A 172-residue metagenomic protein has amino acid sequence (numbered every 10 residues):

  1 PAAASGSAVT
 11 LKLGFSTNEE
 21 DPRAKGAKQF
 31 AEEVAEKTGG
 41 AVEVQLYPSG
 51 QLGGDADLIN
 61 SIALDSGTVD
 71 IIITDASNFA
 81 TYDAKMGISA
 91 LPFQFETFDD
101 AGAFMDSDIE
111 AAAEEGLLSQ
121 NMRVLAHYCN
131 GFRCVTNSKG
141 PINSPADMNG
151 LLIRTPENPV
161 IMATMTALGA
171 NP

Functional and structural regions predicted by a protein language model:
P1-T10: Short, low-complexity disordered leader/linker segments with a strong preference for bacterial N-terminal type II
T10, A41-Q45, L152: Residues at or immediately flanking beta-strands
K12-Q29, S49-G54: Extracytoplasmic "Venus flytrap"
E20-Q45, P159-A163: Short, polar/charged alpha-helical segment
E32, D65-D70, D75-P172: Contiguous mixed-secondary-structure segments that line small-molecule binding/active-site clefts of soluble domains
V44-P48, P172: A structural preference for short, hydrophobic beta-strand core positions in alpha/beta folds
D55-I59, I161: Short, hydrophobic alpha-helical packing/hinge segments within bilobed ligand-binding/sensory domains
